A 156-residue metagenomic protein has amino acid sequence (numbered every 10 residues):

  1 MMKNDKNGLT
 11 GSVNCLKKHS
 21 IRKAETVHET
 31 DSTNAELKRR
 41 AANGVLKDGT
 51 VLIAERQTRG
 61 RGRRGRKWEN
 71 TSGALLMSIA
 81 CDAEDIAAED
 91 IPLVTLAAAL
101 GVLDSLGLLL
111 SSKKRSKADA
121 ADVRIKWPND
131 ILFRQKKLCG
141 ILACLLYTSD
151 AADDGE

Functional and structural regions predicted by a protein language model:
M1-D119, C139: N-terminal lobe of the biotin/lipoate ligase/transferase fold
Q57-R59, W127, D150: Short conserved micro-motifs on helix faces and helix-strand junctions that flank and scaffold key functional residues
V123-I125: A short acidic/basic microdomain associated with nuclease active sites
A143-L145: Short beta-strand elements
Y147-E156: Single conserved hydrophobic/aromatic residue that forms the stacking wall/gate of nucleotide- or nucleobase-binding
